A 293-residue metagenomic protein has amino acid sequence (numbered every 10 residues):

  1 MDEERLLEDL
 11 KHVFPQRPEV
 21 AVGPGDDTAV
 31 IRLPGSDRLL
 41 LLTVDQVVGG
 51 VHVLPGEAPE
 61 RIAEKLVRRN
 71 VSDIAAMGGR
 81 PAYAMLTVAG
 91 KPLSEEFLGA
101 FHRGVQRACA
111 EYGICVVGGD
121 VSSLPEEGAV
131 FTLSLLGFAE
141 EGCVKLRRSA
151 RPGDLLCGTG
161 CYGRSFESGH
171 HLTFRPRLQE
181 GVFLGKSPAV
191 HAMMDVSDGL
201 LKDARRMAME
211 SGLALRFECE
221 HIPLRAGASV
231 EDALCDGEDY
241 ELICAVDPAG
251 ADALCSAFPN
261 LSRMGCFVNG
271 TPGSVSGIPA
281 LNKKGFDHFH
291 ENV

Functional and structural regions predicted by a protein language model:
M1-A58, M77, L86, R103-A108 (+3 more regions): Extreme N-terminal cap/leader segments of soluble proteins
A21-G23, L41-T43, C115-G119, G158-T159 (+2 more regions): General beta-strand structural signal in soluble alpha/beta enzymes
V30, N70, G78, V116 (+4 more regions): Residue-level signal for inorganic ion chemistry
L40, V47, R80-F166, C266: Glycine-rich anion-binding loops of enzyme active sites
P59-Y83, A100-E111, Q179, F183 (+1 more regions): Small-aliphatic-rich amphipathic alpha-helix that forms the alpha element of a beta-alpha
P92-L93, L172-E238, V268: Active-site-proximal betaalpha loop/short-helix elements that scaffold phosphoryl/nucleotidyl transfer chemistry
A245-A251: Helix N-cap motif at beta-to-alpha junctions
C255-V293: Acidic, Ser/Thr/Pro-rich beta/coil linker or hinge segments at domain junctions
